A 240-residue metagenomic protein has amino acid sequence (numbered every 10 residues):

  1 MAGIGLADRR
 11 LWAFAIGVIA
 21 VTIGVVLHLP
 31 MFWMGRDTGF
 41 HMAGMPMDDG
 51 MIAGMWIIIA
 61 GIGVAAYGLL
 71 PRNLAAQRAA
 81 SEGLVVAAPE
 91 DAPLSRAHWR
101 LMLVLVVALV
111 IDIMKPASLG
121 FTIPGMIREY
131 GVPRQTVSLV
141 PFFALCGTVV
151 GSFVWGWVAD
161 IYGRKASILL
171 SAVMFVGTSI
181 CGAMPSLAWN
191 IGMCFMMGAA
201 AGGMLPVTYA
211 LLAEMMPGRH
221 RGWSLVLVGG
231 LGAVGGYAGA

Functional and structural regions predicted by a protein language model:
M1-A240: Transmembrane-helix signature of 12-pass secondary carriers
